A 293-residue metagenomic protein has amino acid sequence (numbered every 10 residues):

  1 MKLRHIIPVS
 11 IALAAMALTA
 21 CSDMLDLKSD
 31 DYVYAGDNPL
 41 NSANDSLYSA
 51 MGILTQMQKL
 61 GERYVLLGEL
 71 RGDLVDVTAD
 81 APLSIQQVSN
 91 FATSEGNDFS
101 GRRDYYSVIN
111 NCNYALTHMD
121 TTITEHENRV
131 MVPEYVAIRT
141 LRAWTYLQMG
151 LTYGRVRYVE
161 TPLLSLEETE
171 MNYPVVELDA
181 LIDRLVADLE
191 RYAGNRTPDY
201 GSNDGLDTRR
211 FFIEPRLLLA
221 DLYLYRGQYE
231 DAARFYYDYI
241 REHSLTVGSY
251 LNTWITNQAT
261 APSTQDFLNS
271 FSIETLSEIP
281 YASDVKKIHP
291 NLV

Functional and structural regions predicted by a protein language model:
M1-T19: Sec-dependent bacterial lipoprotein signal peptides
C21-G68: Membrane-proximal, proline-rich intrinsically disordered regions
S22-M24, R155-R157, I182, V186-E190 (+2 more regions): Aromatic-residue-lined binding/catalytic grooves and analogous aromatic/hydrophobic interfacial grooves in multimeric
L47, P82-Y153, V176, G194-T197: Conserved, well-structured interaction surfaces
Q58, Q148, T152-R155, Y225: Alpha-helix C-terminal capping/termination sites
Y153-D183: Short coil/linker segments at helix-helix boundaries
G227, A233-V293: Extended ligand-binding clefts on enzyme/binding-domain cores
